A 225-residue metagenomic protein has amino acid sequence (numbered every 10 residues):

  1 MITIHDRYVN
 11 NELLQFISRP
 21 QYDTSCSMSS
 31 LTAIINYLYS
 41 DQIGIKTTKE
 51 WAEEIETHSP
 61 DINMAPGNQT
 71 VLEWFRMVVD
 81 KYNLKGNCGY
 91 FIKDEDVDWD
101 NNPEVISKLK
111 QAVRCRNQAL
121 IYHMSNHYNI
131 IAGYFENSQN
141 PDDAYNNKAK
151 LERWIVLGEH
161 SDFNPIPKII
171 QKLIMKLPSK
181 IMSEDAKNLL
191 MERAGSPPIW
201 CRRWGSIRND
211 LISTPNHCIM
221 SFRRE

Functional and structural regions predicted by a protein language model:
M1-I2, F222: Short, charged low-complexity linear segments at domain edges
T3-V97: Cysteine-nucleophile protease catalytic domains, especially the papain-like/related folds used in DUB/UBL proteases
R7-L13, N102, K108, I207-N216: Extended interaction regions within the primary functional domain
Q15, E50-E53, D80, S107 (+3 more regions): Polar/charged alpha-helical tracts
I35, I43-T47, N87-C88, I131-G133 (+2 more regions): Intrinsically disordered, low-complexity regions enriched in proline, serine, glycine and charged residues
E53-S161: Conserved active-site-adjacent core of cysteine acyl-enzyme catalytic domains
Y134-E225: Noncatalytic regulatory segments and standalone regulatory/sensor domains
